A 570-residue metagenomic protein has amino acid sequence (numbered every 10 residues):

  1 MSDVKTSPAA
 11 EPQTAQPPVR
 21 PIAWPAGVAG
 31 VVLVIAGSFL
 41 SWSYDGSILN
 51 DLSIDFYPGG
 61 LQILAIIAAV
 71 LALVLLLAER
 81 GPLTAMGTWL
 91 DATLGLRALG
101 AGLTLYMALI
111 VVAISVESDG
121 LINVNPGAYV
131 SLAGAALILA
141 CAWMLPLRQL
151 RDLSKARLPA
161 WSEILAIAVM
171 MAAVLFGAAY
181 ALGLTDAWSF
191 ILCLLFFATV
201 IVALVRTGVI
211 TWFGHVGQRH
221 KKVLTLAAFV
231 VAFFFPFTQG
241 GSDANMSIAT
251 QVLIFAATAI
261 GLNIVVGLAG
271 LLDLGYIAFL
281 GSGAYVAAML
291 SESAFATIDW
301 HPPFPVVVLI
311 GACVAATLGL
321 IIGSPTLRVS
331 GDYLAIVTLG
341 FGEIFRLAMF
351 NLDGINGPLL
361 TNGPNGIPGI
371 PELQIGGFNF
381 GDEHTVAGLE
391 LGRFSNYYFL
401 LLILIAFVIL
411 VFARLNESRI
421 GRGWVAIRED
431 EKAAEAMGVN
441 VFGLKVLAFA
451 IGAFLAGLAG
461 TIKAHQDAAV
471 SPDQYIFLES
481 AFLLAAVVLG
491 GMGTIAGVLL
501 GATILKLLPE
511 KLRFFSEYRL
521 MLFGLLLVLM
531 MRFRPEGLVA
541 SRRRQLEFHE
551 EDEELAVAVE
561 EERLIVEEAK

Functional and structural regions predicted by a protein language model:
M1-P25, L75, E79-G102, V124-A232 (+3 more regions): Cytosolic-side transmembrane-helix boundaries in multi-pass membrane proteins
A69-A72, S242-A294, S324-L334, T338 (+4 more regions): Single transmembrane alpha-helix segments in multi-pass membrane proteins
R97-T104, I110-A113, I277, W300 (+2 more regions): Transmembrane alpha-helical segments in multi-pass inner-membrane proteins
E117-N125, A269, Y276-L320: Membrane-embedded helix boundary and interhelical linker motif in transport proteins
D119, D152-L153, Y180-I191, F345-V386 (+1 more regions): Extracellular/periplasmic helix-loop junction at the C-terminal end of a transmembrane helix in multi-pass membrane
G275-G281, R328-D353, T361-N362, Q474-V488 (+2 more regions): Pore- or pathway-lining transmembrane helices of multi-pass membrane proteins that form conduits for solutes/ions
T297-E343, L500-G501: Alpha-helical transmembrane segments within multi-pass membrane transporters and channels
G392-S471: Helix-loop-helix "hairpin" substructures at the membrane interface of multi-pass membrane proteins
